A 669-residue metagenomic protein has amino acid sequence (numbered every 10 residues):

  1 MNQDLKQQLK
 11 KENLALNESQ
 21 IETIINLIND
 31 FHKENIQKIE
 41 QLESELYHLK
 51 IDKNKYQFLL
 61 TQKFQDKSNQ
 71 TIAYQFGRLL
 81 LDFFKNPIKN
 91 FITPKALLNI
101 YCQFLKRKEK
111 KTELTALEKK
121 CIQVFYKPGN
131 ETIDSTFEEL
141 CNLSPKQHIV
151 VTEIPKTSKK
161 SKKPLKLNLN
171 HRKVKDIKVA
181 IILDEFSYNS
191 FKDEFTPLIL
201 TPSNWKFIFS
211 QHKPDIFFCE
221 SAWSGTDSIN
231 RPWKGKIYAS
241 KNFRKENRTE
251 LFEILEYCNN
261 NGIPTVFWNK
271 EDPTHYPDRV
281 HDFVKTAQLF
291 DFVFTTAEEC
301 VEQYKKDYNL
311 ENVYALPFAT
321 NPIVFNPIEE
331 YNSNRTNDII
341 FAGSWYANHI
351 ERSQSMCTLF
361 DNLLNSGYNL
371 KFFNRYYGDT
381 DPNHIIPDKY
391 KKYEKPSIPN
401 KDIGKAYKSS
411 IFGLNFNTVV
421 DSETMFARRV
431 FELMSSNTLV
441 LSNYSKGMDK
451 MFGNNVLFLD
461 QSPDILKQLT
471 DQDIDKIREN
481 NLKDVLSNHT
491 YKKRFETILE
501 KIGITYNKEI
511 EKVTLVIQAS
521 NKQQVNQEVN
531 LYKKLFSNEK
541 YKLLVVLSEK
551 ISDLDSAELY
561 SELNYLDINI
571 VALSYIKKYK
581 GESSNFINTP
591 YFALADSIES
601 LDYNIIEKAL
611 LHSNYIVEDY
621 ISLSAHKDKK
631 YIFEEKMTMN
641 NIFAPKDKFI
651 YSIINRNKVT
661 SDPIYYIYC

Functional and structural regions predicted by a protein language model:
M1-T152: Boundary detector for helix-to-coil junctions that initiate low-complexity/charged tails
E153-P155, P164-L169, N259-N362, H489-T490 (+2 more regions): Catalytic core of nucleotide-activated saccharide and alditol-phosphate transferases
K160-Y308, V324, D421-S422, K450: Extended catalytic core of nucleotide-activated donor transferases of GT-like folds
K192-F195, I199, N383-T514, K627: Catalytic binding pocket for nucleotide-activated donors in carbohydrate/polymer assembly enzymes
P322-I323, E329-S409, I517-L547: Conserved catalytic-core segment of nucleotide-activated headgroup transferases in glycan assembly
Y532-L573: Acidic donor-binding segment of Leloir-type glycosyltransferases
S583-D602: Short beta-strand-to-loop acidic/aromatic patch adjacent to the donor-nucleotide binding site
S600-Y631: Conserved donor NDP-sugar-binding/catalytic core segment of glycosyltransferases
